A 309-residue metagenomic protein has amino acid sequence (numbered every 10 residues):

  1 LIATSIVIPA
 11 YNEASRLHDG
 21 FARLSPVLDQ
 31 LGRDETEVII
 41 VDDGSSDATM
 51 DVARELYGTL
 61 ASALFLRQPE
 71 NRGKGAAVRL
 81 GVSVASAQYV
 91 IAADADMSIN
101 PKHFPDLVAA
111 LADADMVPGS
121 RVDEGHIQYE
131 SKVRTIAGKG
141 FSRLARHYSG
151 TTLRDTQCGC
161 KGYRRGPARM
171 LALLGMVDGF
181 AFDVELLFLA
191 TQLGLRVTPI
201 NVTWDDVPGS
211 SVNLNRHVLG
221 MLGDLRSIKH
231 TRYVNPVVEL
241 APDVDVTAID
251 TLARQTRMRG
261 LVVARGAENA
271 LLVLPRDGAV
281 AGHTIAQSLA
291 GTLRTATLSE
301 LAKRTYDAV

Functional and structural regions predicted by a protein language model:
L1-A3, G150, L174-V244: Hydrophobic helical membrane-anchoring modules
L1-Q128, A168, E185-Q192, T198: Structured catalytic core of nucleotide-sugar glycosyltransferases
Q68-V84, Y89, P101-F180, V207-R216 (+1 more regions): Acceptor/aglycone-binding surface of glycosyltransferases and processive sugar-polymer synthases
P118, P236-D243, V262, A270: Active-site-flanking beta-strand signature of metal-NTP-handling nucleotidyl enzymes and homologous cyclase-like
I249-L252, G282-A290: Short amphipathic alpha-helices in soluble, non-transmembrane regions that often serve as interface/regulatory elements
L252-L271: Conserved helix-loop-beta segment at the catalytic/binding core of cyclic-nucleotide signaling proteins
P275-A281: Helix N-cap motif at beta-to-alpha junctions
A290-V309: Conserved short beta-strand edge segments in small beta-sheet-based binding/regulatory domains
